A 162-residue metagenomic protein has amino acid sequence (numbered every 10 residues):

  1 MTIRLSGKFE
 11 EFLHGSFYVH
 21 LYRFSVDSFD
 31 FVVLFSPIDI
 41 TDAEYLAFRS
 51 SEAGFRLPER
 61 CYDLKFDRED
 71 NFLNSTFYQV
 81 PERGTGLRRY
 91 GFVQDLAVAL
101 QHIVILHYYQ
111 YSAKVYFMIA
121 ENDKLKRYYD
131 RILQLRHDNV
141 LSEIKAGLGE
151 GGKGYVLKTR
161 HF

Functional and structural regions predicted by a protein language model:
M1-F162: Non-catalytic substrate-recognition and accessory regions of acyl/acetyltransferase enzymes
